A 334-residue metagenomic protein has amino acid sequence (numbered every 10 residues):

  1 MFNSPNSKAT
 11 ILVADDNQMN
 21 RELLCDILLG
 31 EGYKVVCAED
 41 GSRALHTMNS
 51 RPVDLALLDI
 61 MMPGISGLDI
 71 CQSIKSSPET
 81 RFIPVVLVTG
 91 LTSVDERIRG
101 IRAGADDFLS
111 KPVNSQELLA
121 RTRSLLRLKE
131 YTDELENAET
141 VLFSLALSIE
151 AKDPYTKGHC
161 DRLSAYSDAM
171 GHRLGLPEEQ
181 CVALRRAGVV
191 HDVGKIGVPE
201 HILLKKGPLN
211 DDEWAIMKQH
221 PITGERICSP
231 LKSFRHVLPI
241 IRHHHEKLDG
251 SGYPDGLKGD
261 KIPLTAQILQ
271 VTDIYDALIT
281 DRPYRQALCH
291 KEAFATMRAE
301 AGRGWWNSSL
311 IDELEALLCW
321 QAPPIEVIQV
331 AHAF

Functional and structural regions predicted by a protein language model:
M1-L12, C25: Non-catalytic signal-transmission and effector/linker regions of two-component phosphorelay proteins
F2, N17-V36: Two-component/phosphorelay signaling modules centered on CheY-like receiver
N17, I60-M61, V86-L87, L91: The short loop immediately C-terminal to the conserved phospho-acceptor aspartate in CheY-like receiver
R51-L57, M62: Active-site beta3 strand of CheY-like receiver
P63, L109-K111: A Lys-centered signature of the CheY-like receiver
A151-F334: Metal-dependent catalytic cores of enzymes that make or break cyclic nucleotides and related phosphoester linkages
